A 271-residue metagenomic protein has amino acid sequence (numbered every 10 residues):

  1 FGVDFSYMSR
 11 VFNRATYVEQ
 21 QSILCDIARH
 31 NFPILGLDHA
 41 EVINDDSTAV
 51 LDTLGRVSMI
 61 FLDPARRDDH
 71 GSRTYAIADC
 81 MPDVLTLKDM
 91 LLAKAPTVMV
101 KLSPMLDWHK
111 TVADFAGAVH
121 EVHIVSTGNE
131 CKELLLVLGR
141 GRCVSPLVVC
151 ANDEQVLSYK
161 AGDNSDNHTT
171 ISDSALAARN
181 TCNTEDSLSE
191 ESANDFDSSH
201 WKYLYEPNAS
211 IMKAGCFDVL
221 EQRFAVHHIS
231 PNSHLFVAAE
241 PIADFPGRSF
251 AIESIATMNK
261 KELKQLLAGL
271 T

Functional and structural regions predicted by a protein language model:
F1-T271: SAM-dependent transferase fold signal centered on methyltransferase-like domains, encompassing both Class I
